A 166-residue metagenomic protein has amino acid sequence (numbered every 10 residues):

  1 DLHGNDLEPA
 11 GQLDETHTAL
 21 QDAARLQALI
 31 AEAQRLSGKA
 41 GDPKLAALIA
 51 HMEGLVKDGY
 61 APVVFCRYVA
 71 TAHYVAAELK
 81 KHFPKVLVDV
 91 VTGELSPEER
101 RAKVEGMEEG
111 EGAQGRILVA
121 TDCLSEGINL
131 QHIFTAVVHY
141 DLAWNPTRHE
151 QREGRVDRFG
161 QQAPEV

Functional and structural regions predicted by a protein language model:
D1-Q114: Conserved Helicase C-terminal RecA-like lobe
K57-Y60, G112-G115, Q131-F134, Q162-P164: Short, well-ordered loop/turn elements at secondary-structure boundaries
V69-T71, L95-P97, C123-E126, L142-T147 (+1 more regions): Conserved nucleotide-binding/hydrolysis micro-motifs of P-loop NTPases
L79-H82, F134-V137, E153: Short secondary-structure boundary/capping segments
I128-L142, H149, V166: A short beta-strand element within the Helicase C-terminal
R155-V166: Conserved segment of the helicase C-terminal RecA-like domain
